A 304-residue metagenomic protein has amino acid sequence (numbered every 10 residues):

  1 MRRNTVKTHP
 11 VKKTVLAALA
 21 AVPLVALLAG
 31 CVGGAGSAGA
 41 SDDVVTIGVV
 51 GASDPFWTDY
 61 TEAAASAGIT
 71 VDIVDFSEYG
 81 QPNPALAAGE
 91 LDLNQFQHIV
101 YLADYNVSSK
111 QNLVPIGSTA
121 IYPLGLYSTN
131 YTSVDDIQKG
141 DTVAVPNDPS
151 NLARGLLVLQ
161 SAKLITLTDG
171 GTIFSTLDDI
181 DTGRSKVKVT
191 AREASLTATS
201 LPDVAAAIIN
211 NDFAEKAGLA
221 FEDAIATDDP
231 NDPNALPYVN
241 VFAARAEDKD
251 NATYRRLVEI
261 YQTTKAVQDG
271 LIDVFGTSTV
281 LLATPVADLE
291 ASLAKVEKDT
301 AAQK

Functional and structural regions predicted by a protein language model:
V25-G30: C-terminal motif of bacterial Sec signal peptides marking the signal peptidase cleavage site
V32-A35: Bacterial signal peptide processing site
S41-A52, I69-D75, D141-V143: Short, well-ordered beta-strand elements
D43-V45, A52-F56, S66, V204 (+2 more regions): An extracytoplasmic/periplasmic, membrane-proximal ligand-sensing/linker region
I73-P84, T172-T199: Short helix-initiation/N-cap motifs at beta->coil->alpha
D104-I116, Y131, D203, I208 (+1 more regions): Ligand-binding "clamshell"
I116-T166: A conserved helix-loop-strand patch within extracytoplasmic ligand-binding domains of the periplasmic binding
P123-V134, Y238-R256: A bilobed periplasmic-binding-protein/Venus flytrap-type ligand-binding module shared by bacterial periplasmic
